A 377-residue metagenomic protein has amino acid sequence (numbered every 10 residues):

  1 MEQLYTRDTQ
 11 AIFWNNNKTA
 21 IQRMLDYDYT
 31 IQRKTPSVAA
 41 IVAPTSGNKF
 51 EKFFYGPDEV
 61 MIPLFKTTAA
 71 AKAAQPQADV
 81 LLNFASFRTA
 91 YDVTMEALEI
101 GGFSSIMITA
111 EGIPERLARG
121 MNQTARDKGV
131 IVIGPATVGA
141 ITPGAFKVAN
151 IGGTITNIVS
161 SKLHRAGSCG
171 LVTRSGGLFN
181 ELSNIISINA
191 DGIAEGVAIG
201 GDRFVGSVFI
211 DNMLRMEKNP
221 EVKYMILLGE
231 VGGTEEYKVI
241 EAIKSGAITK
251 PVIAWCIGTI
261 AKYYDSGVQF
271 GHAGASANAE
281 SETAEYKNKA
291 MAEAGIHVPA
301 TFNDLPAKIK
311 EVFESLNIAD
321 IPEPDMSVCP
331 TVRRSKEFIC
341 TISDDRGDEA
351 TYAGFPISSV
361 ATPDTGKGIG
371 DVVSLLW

Functional and structural regions predicted by a protein language model:
M1-L376: Catalytic-core regions of core metabolic enzymes, especially those transforming organic acids/acyl-group intermediates
